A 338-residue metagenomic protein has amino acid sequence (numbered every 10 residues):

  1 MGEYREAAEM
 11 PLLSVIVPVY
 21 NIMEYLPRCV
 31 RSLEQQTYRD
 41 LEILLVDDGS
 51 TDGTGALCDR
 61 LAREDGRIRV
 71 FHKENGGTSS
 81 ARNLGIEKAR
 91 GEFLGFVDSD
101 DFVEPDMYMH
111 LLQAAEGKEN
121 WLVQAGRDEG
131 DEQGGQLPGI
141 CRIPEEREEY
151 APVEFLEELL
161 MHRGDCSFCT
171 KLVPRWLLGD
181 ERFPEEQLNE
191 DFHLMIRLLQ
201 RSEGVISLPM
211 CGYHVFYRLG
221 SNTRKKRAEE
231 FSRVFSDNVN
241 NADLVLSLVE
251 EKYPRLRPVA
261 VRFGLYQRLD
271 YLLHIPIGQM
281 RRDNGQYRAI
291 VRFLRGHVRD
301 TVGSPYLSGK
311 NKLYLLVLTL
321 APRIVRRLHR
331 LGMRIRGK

Functional and structural regions predicted by a protein language model:
M10-L13, E34-L45, G53, D65-R69: Short loop->beta transition adjacent to catalytic acidic/histidine clusters or analogous donor-positioning motifs
N21-Q35: Short, well-formed alpha-helical segments that are part of the catalytic scaffolds of diverse glycosyltransferases
S32, R39, D47-A56, E74-G77 (+1 more regions): A conserved acidic beta->alpha catalytic loop
K73-A89: Glycine-rich, basic loop-to-helix element that forms the pyrophosphate-binding segment of sugar-nucleotide handling
T78, S99-I206, F216-S232: Donor-binding/catalytic cores of nucleotide-activated saccharide and glycerol-phosphate transferases/polymerases
L94: Short aromatic/hydrophobic "clamp" motif used to bind/position activated sugar donors
G212-L219, K225-L256, D270, H274-D300: Catalytic core of nucleotide-sugar-dependent glycosyltransferases
I277-K338: Membrane-interface aromatic/basic loop that binds lipid-linked glycans or pyrophosphate carriers, typified by
